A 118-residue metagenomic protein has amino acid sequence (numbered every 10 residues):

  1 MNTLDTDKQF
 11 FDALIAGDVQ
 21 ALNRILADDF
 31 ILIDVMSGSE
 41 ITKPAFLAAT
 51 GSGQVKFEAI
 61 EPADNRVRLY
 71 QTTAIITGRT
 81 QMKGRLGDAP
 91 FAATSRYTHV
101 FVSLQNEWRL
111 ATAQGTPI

Functional and structural regions predicted by a protein language model:
M1-R24, I31-I118: A beta-strand edge to alpha-helix "cap/lid" segment located at domain peripheries
